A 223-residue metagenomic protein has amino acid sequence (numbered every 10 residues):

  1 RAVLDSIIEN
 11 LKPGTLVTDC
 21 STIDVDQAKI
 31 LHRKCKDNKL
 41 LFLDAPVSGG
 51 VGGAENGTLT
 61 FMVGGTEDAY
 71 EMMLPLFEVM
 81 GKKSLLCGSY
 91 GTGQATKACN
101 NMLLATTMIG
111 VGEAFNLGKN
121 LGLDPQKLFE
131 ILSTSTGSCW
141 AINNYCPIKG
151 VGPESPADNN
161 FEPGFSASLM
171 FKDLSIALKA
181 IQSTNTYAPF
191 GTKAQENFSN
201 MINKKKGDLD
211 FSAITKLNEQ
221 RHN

Functional and structural regions predicted by a protein language model:
R1-E9, S175: Amphipathic, non-transmembrane alpha-helical secondary structure
R1-V3, T22-N101: Rossmann-fold dinucleotide-binding core
I7-I8, K36, G81, T136 (+1 more regions): Residue-level detector of secondary-structure transition/capping positions
E9-A28: ADP-ribose/adenylate-binding Rossmann-like module
E9-L11, K34-C35, L117: A short helix-coil junction within the Rossmann-fold of NAD(P)-dependent oxidoreductases
T15-L16, L40-L41, L59-F61, K83-L85 (+3 more regions): Structural motif
M72, T92-K193, N197-H222: Helical "substrate-binding/catalytic lid" subdomain of Rossmann-like NAD(P)-dependent dehydrogenases/reductases
